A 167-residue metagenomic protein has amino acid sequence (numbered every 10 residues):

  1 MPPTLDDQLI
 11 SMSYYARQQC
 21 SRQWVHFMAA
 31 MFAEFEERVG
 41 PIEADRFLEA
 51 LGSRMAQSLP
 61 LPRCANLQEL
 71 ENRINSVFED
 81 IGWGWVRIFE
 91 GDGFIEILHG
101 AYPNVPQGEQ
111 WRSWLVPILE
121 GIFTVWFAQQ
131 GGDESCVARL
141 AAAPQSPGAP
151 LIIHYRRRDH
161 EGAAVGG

Functional and structural regions predicted by a protein language model:
M1-F94, Y102-R112, S146-G148, A163-G167: N-terminal accessory segment detector
G91-Q145: Short, hydrophobic/π-rich interface segment
A141-V165: C-terminal edge-of-domain segments
